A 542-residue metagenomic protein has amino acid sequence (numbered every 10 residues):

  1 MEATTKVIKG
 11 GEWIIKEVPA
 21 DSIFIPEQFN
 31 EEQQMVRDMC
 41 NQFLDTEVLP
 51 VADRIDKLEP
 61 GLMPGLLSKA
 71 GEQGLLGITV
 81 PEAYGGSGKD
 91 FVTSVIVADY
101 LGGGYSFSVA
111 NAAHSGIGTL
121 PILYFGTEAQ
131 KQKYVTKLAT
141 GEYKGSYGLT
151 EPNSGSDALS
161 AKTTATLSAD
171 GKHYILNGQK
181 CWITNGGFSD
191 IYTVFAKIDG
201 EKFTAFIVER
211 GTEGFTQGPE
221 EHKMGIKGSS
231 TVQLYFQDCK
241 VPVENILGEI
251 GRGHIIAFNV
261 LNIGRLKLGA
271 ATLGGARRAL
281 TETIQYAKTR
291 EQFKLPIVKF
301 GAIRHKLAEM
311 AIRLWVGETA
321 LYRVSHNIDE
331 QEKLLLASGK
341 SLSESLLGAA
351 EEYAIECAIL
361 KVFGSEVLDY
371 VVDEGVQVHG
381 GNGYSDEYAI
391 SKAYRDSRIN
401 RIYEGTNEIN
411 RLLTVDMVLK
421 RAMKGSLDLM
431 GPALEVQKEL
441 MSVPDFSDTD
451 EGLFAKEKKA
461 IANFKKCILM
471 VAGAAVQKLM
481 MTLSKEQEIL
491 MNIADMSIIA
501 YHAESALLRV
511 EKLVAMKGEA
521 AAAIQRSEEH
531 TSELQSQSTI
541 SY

Functional and structural regions predicted by a protein language model:
M1-A112, F125, A129-K133, K137 (+4 more regions): Amphipathic, small/basic residue-rich leader segments at the start of a protein or domain
E2, P26-F29, V36, G103 (+5 more regions): Glycine-rich beta->alpha junctions and the first turn(s) of the following alpha-helix
A52-K57, W315-F363, V376-Q377, M480 (+2 more regions): C-terminal helix-coil-helix/basic helical segment that borders enzyme active sites and/or dimer interfaces and provides
G141-L149: A short, Trp-centered hydrophobic/proline-enriched beta-strand micro-motif
T163-L167: A structural signal for short hydrophobic beta-strand segments in well-ordered beta-sheet cores
K172-Q217: A short core secondary-structure module
I246-I255, V378-D396: Flexible glycine/proline-rich, aromatic-decorated loop/lid segments
H530-Y542: Single conserved hydrophobic/aromatic residue that forms the stacking wall/gate of nucleotide- or nucleobase-binding
